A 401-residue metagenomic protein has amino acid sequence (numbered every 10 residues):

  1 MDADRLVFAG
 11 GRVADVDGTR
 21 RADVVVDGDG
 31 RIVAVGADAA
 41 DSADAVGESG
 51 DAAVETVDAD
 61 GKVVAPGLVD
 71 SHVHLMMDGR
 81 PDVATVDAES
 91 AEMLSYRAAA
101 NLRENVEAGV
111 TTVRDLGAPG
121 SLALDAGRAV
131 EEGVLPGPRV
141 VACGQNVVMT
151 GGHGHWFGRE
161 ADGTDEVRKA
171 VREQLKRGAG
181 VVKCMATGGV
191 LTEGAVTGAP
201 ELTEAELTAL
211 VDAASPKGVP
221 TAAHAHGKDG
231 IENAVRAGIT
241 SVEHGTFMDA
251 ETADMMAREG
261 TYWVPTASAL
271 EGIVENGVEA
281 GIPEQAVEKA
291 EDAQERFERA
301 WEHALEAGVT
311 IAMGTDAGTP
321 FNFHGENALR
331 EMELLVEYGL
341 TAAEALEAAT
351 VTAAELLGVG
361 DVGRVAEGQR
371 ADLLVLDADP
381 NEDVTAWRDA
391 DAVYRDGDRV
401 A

Functional and structural regions predicted by a protein language model:
M1-D51, A378-D383, D398: N-terminal metal-binding scaffold of metallo-dependent hydrolase/deaminase domains
D41-A65, E92: Active-site metal-binding motif and surrounding structural segment of the metallo-beta-lactamase
K62-E132, T150-G151, A205, A237: Metal-associated gating/positioning segment near the N- to mid-region
H74-L94, R103-V106, G144, V148-H155 (+2 more regions): Active-site gating loops and adjacent loop-to-helix segments of metal-dependent hydrolytic enzymes
R97-A123, G137-V148, A179-T192, V219-P220 (+2 more regions): Divalent metal-dependent hydrolysis catalytic cores, especially in the metallo-beta-lactamase
D125, E166-W263, E279, E291-I311: Histidine/acidic residue-rich metal-binding segments in metalloenzymes
P216-P220, G281, Q285, Q294-L376: His/Asp/Glu-enriched, well-ordered alpha-helical/loop segment that forms or immediately abuts the divalent-metal
A349-V351, E367-A401: C-terminal cap of metal-dependent C-N hydrolases
